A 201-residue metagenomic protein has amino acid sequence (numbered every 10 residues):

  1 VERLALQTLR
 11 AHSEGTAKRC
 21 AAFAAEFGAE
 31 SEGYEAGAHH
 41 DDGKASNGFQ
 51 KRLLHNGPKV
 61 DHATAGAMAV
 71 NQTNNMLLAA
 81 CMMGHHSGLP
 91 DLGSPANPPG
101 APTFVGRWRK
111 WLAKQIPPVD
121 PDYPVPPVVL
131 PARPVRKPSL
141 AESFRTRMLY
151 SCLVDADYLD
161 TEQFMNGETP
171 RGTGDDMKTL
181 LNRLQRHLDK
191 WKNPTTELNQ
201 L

Functional and structural regions predicted by a protein language model:
V1-W191: Accessory nucleic-acid engagement/destabilization modules that flank
D189-L201: N-terminal pre-Walker A segment at the start of P-loop NTPase domains
